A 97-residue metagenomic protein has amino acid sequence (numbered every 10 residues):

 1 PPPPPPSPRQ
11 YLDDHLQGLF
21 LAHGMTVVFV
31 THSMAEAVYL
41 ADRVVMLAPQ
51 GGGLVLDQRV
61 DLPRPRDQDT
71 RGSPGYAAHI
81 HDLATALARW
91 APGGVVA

Functional and structural regions predicted by a protein language model:
P1-P2: Short loop immediately C-terminal to the Walker-B catalytic DE motif in ABC-type ATPase nucleotide-binding domains
R9-G24: Helical segment within the ABC ATPase nucleotide-binding domain
L16, H32-A35: The feature captures the ABC ATPase H-loop/switch
G24-V30: Conserved H-loop
Y39-M46: Conserved catalytic segment of ABC-fold P-loop ATPases
L47-D82: Conserved beta-strand-loop-alpha-helix hinge in the C-terminal portion of ABC ATPase nucleotide-binding domains
D82, A86-W90: C-terminal alpha-helix
P92-A97: ABC-family P-loop ATPase nucleotide-binding domain
